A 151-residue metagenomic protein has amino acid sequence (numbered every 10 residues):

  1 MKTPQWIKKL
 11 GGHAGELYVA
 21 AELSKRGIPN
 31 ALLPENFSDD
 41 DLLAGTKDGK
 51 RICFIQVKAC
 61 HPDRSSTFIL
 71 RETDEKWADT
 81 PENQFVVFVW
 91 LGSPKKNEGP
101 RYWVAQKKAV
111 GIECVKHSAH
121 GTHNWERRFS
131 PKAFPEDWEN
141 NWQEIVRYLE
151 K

Functional and structural regions predicted by a protein language model:
M1-S38, L43-K151: Mixed-charge (Asp/Glu-Lys/Arg
